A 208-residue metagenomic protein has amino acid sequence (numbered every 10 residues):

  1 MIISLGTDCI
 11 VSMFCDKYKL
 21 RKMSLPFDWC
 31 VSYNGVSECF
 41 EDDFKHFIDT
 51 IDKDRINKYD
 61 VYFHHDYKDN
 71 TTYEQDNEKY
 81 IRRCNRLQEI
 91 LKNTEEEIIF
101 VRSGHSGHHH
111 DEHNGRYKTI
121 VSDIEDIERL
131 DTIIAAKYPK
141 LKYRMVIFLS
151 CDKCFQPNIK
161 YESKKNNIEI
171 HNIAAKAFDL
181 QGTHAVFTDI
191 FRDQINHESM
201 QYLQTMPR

Functional and structural regions predicted by a protein language model:
M1-R208: Extracellular glycan-modifying ectodomains
